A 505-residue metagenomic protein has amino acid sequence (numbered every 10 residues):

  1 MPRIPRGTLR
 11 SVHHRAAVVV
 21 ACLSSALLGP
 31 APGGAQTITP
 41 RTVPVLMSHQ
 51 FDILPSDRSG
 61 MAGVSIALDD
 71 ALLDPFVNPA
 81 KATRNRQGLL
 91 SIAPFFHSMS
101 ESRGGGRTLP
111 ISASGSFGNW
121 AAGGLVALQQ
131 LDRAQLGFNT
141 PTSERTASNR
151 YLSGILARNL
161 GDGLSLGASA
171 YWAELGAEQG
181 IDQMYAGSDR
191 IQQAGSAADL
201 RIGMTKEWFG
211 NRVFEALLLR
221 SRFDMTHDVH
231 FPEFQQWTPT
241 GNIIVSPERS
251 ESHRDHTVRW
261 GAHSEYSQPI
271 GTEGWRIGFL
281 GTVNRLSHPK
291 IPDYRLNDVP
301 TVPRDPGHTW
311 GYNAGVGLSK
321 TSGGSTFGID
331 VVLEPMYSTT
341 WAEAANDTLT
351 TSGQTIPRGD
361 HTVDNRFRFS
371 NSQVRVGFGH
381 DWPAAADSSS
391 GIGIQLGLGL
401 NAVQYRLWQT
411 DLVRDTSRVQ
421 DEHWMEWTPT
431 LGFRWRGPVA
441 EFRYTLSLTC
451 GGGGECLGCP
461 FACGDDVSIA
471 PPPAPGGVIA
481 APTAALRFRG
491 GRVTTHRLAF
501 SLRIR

Functional and structural regions predicted by a protein language model:
G33-D132, G137, S143-E144, S447-T449 (+1 more regions): N-terminal, post-signal peptide beta-strand-biased segments of exported outer-membrane/organellar beta-barrel and other
M61, I111-F117, L152-R158, L200-K206 (+9 more regions): Residues on the lipid-exposed face of transmembrane beta-strands in outer-membrane beta-barrel proteins
S65-A67, P94-S100, V126-D132, A170-G176 (+9 more regions): Transmembrane beta-strands of outer-membrane beta-barrel pores
L73, R103-L109, T146-L152, A194-L200 (+5 more regions): Residues that define the transmembrane beta-barrel architecture of outer-membrane proteins
A82-G88, A113-G124, L156-L166, E207-E215 (+5 more regions): Short loop/turn motifs that connect adjacent beta-strands in outer-membrane beta-barrel proteins
S102-D228, S246-E251, T257-T272: Transmembrane beta-barrel wall of Gram-negative outer-membrane proteins
S102-G106, D132-S143, A173-R190, M225-S246 (+4 more regions): Outer-membrane beta-barrel translocator domains and adjoining extracellular loop/strand segments of Gram-negative
F433, G437-A440, G476-A484, R489-R505: Outer-membrane beta-barrel "beta-signal"
